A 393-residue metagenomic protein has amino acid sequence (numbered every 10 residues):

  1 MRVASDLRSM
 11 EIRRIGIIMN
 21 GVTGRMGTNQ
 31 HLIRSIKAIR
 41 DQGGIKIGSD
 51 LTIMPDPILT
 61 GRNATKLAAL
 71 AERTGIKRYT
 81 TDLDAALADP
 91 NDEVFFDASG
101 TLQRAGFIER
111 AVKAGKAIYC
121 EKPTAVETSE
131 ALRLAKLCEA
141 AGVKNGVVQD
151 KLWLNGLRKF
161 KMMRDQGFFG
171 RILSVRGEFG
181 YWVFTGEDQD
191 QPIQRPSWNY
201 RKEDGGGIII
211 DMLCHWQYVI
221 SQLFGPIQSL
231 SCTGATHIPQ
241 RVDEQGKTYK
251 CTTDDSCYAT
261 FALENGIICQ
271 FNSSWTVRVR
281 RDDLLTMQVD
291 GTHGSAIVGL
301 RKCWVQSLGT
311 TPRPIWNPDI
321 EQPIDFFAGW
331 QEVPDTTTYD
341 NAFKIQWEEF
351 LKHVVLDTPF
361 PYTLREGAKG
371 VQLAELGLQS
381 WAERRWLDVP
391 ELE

Functional and structural regions predicted by a protein language model:
A4-T74: N-terminal Rossmann-like dinucleotide-binding module
S49, R78-P90: Short acidic low-complexity segments
E93-V94, G100-T101, A105-L152, G167: Beta-strand-loop-alpha-helix segment that lines the small-molecule cofactor/substrate pocket of alpha/beta enzymes
C120-E121, N145-V147, R176, F271 (+1 more regions): Hydrophobic residues in well-ordered beta-strands that form the structural core
V143, G170-S174, Q379-E393: C-terminal capping/lid region of NAD(P)-dependent oxidoreductase domains
K151-K250, R384: Predominantly a Rossmann-like dinucleotide-binding segment in NAD(P)-dependent oxidoreductases
D211, Y218-L230, G234-V242, K247-S295 (+1 more regions): Glycine-rich, aromatic-lined ligand/substrate-binding cores of catalytic and carbohydrate-binding domains
V242-Q245, Y249-K250, Y258, A262-L263 (+3 more regions): C-terminal glycine/acidic-rich active-site capping loop/insertion
